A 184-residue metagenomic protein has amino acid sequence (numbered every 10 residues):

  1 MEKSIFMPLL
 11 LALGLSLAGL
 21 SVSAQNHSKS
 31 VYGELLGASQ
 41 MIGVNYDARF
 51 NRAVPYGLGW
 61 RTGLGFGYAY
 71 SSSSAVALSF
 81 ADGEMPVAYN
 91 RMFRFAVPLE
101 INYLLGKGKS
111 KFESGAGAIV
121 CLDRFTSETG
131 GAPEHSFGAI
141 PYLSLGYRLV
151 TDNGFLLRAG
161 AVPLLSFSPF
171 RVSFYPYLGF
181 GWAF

Functional and structural regions predicted by a protein language model:
M1-H27: Bacterial Sec-dependent N-terminal signal peptides
N26-L35: Transmembrane beta-strand segments of Gram-negative outer membrane beta-barrel proteins
G37-P55: N-terminal targeting signals for Sec/Tat export/insertion, comprising classic cleavable signal peptides
F50-G57, F66-F184: Outer-membrane beta-barrel transmembrane domain signature
